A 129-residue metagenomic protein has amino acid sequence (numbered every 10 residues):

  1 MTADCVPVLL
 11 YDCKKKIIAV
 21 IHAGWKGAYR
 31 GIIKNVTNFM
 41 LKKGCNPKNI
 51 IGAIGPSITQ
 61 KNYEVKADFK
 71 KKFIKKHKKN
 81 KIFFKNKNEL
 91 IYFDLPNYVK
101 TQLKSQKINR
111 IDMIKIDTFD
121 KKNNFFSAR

Functional and structural regions predicted by a protein language model:
M1-R129: Active-site microenvironment for binding and transforming phosphate-containing groups
